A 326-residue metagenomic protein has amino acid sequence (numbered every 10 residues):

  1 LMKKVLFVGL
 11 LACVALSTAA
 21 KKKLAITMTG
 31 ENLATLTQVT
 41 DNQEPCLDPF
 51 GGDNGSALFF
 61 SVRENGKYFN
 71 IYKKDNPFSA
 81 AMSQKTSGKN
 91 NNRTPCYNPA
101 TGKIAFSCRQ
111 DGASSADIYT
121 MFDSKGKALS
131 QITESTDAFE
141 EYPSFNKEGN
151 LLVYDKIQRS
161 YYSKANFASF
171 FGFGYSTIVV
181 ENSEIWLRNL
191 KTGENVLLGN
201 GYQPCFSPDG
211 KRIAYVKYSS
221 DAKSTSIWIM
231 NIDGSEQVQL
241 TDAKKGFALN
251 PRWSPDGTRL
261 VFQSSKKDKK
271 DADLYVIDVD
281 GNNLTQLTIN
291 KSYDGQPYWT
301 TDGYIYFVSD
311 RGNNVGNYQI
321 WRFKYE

Functional and structural regions predicted by a protein language model:
M2-V5: Positively charged n-region of N-terminal signal peptides that target proteins for export
L11-T18: Hydrophobic h-region of N-terminal signal peptides that target proteins for export in Gram-negative bacteria
K22-P45, K74-N91, M121-F139, V180 (+4 more regions): Multi-bladed beta-propeller domains
D41-E44, S61-Y72, T86-N91, S107-Y119 (+8 more regions): A flexible loop/linker signature enriched in serine peptidases of the S9 family
F50-G52, C96, S144, C205 (+2 more regions): Conserved beta-strand position repeated across blades of beta-propeller domains
D53-N54, P99-A100, K147-E148, P208-D209 (+2 more regions): Residue-level detector of Asp-centered blade-edge/turn motifs that repeat once per structural unit in beta-propeller
A57-L58, I104, L152, G210-I213 (+2 more regions): Hydrophobic beta-strand positions that form the internal "hydrophobic ladder" of WD40/Gbeta-like beta-propeller blades
N195-K266: Eukaryotic tandem repeat interaction scaffolds
